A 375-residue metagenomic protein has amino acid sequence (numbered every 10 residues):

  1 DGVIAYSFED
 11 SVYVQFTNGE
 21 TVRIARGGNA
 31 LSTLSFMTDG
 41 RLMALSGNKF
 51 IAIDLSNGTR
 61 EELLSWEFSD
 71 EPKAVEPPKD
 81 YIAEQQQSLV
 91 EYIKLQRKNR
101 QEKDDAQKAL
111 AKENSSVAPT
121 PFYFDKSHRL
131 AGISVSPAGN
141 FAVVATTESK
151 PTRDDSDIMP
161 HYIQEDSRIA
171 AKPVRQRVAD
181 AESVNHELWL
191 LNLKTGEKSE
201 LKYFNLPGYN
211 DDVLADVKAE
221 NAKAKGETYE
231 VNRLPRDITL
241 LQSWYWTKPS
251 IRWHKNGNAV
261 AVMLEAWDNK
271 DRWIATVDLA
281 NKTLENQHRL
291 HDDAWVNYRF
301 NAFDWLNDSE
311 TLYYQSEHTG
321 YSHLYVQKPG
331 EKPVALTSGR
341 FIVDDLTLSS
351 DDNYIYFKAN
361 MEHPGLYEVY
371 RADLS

Functional and structural regions predicted by a protein language model:
D1-S375: Beta-propeller folds
